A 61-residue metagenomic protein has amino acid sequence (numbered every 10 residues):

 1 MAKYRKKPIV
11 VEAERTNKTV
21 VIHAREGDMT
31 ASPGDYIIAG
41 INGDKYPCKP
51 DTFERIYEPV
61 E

Functional and structural regions predicted by a protein language model:
M1-R25: N-terminal domain-onset segments
T16-N17, T30-G34: A short, compositionally biased
I22, D28-M29, Y36-I37: Short interaction-hotspot residues at assembly and binding interfaces
E26-G27, G43: Detector for glycine-centered tight turns/loop "hinges" at secondary-structure junctions
P33-E61: Short, compact, well-ordered microdomains
